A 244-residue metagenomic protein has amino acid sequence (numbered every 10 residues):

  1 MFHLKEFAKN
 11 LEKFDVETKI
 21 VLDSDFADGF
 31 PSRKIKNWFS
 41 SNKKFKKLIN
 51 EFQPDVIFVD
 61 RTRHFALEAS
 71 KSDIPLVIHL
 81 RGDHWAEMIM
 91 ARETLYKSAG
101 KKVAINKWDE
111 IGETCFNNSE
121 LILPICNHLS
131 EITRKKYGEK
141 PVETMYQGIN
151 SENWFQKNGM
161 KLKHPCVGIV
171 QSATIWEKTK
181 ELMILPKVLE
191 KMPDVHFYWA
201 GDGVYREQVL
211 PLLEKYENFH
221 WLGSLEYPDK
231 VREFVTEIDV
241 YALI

Functional and structural regions predicted by a protein language model:
M1-F26, K187-E190: N-terminal subdomain of nucleotide-sugar transferases
F26-P31, I78-E110: Acceptor-binding helix/loop patch of EC 2.4 sugar-transfer enzymes, predominantly nucleotide-sugar-dependent
K43, K47, H84, K101-I122: Membrane-proximal helix-turn-helix segments that form the acceptor-binding/catalytic region of lipid-linked
H84, L129, Y146-W154, S172: Short beta-strand->alpha-helix junction loop in the catalytic core of nucleotide-activated group-transfer enzymes
D109-P141, I149-S151, V204, Q208: A short, active-site helix/loop in glycosyltransferases that binds the activated sugar's phosphate group
E120, V235-I244: Acidic donor-binding loop of glycosyltransferase active sites
L123, G159-K180, P186-E190, Y198: Conserved donor-binding/catalytic core segment of Leloir-type glycosyltransferases
E207-D229, T236-V240: Nucleotide-activated donor-binding/catalytic signature segment of Leloir-type glycosyltransferases, i.e., the conserved
